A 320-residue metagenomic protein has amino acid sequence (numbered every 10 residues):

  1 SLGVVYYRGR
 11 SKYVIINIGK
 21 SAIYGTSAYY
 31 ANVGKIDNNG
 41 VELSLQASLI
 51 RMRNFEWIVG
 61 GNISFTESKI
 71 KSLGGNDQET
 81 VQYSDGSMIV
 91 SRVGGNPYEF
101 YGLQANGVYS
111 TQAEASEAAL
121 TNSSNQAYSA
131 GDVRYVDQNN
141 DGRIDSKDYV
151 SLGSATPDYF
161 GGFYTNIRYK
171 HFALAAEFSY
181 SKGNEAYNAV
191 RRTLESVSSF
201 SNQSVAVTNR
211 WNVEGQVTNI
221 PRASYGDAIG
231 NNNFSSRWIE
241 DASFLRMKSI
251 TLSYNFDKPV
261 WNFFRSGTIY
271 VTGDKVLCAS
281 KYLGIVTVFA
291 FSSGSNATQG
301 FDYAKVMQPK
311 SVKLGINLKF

Functional and structural regions predicted by a protein language model:
S1-G25, W57, S64: Membrane-embedded beta-barrel scaffold of Gram-negative outer-membrane proteins
L2, V41, R53, H171-A176 (+1 more regions): Repeated loop/turn-to-beta-strand initiation elements of outer-membrane beta-barrel proteins
L2-V4, L45, V59-G61, A176 (+2 more regions): Membrane-embedded beta-strand positions of outer-membrane beta-barrel proteins
Y6-K12, A47-L49, I63-K69, Y169-H171 (+5 more regions): Transmembrane beta-strands of outer-membrane beta-barrel pores
V14-I18, W57, F65-Y83, G183-W211 (+1 more regions): Outer-membrane beta-barrel and related beta-rich outer-membrane complex signature in Gram-negative bacteria
A31, S48-S154, D274, K281-Y282: Conserved small-residue
V33-N38, Y83-A113, S199, Q203 (+3 more regions): C-terminal beta-signal and terminal closure region of outer-membrane beta-barrel proteins
S181-D274: Extracytoplasmic gating/loop element in the C-terminal half of outer-membrane beta-barrel translocons and assembly
